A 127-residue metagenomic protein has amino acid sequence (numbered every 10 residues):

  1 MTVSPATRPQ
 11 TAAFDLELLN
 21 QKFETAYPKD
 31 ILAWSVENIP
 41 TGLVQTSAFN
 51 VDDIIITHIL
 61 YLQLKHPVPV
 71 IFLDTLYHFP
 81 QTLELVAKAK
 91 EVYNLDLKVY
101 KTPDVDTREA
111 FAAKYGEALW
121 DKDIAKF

Functional and structural regions predicted by a protein language model:
T2-F127: ATP-dependent adenylation/nucleotidyltransferase module used to activate substrates
